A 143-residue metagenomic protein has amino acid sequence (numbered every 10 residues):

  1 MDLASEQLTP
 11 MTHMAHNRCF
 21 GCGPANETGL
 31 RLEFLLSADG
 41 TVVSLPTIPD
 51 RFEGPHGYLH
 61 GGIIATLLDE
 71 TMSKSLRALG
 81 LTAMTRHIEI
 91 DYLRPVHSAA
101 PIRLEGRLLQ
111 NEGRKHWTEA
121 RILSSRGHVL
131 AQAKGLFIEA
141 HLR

Functional and structural regions predicted by a protein language model:
M1-L45, P49-R51: Non-catalytic linker/capping segments at the edges of enzyme domains
M1-T12, V96-S98, L108-R143: HotDog/MaoC-like acyl-thioester-processing domains
L30, M84-R86, I102, H116 (+1 more regions): Hydrophobic core residues within well-ordered beta-strands of beta-rich domains
V43-L67: A conserved, well-ordered hydrophobic junction motif at loop->secondary-structure transitions
P46-I48, Y92, E139: Hydrophobic residues in beta-strands and at strand termini
E70-R103, L108: Hydrophobic beta-strand-centered segment that forms part of the acyl-chain substrate-binding groove
